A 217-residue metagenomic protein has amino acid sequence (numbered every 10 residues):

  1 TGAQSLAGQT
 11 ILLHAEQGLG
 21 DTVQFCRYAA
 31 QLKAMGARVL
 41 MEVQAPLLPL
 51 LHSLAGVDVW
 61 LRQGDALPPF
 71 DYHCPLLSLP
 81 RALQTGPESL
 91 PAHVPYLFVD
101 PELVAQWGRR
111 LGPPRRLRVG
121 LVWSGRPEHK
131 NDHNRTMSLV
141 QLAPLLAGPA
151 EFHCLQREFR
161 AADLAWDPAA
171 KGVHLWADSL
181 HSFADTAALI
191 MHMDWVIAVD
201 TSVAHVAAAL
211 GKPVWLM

Functional and structural regions predicted by a protein language model:
T1-M217: Catalytic machinery of carbohydrate-active enzymes, primarily nucleotide-sugar-dependent glycosyltransferases
